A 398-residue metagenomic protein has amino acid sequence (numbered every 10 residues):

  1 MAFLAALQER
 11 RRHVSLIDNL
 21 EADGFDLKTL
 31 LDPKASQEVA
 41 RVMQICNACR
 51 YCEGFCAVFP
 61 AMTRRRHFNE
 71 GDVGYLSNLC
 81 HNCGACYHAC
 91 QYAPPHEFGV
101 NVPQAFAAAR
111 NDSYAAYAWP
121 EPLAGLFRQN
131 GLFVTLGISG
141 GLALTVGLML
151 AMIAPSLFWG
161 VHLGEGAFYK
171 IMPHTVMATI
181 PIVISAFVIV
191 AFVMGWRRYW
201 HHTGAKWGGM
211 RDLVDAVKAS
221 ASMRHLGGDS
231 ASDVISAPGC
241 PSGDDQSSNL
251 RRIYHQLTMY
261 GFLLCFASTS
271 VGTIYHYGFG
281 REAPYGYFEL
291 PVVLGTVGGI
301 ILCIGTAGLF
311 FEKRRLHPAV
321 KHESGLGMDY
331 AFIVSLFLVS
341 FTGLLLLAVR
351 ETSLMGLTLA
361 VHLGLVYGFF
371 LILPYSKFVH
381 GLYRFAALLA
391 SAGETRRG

Functional and structural regions predicted by a protein language model:
M1-C80, T395-R396: Ferredoxin-type iron-sulfur electron-transfer modules and their immediate structural context
Q8-R11, G228-S232, A390-G398: Low-complexity, charge- and small-residue-enriched intrinsically disordered regions
A40, D244-Q246, R251, T352 (+1 more regions): Short hydrophobic "helix-edge" motifs at membrane interfaces and signal-peptide entry regions
M43, R64-V271: Iron-sulfur-cluster electron-transfer modules
V134-M152, M177-W196, Y254-Y275, F288-R315 (+2 more regions): Hydrophobic cores of alpha-helical transmembrane segments in multi-pass integral membrane proteins
P155-K170, Y277-V292, V349, L354: Membrane-interfacial helical/loop segments at transmembrane boundaries in membrane proteins
W200-D215, P318-V334: Cytoplasmic juxtamembrane regions at transmembrane-helix boundaries
G243, R315-A319: Helix-loop boundary elements of multi-pass alpha-helical membrane proteins
